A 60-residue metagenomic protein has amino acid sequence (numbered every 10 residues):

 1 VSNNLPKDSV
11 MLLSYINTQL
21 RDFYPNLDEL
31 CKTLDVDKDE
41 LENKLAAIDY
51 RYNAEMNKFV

Functional and structural regions predicted by a protein language model:
V1-N26: N-terminal acidic leader/helix
L30-C31: Short alpha-helical "recognition helix" segments of helix-turn-helix
D37-R51: Short acidic, Pro/Gly- and aromatic-enriched capping/linker segments at domain boundaries
A54: Short, acidic, Ser/Thr-enriched surface-loop or helix-capping motifs
